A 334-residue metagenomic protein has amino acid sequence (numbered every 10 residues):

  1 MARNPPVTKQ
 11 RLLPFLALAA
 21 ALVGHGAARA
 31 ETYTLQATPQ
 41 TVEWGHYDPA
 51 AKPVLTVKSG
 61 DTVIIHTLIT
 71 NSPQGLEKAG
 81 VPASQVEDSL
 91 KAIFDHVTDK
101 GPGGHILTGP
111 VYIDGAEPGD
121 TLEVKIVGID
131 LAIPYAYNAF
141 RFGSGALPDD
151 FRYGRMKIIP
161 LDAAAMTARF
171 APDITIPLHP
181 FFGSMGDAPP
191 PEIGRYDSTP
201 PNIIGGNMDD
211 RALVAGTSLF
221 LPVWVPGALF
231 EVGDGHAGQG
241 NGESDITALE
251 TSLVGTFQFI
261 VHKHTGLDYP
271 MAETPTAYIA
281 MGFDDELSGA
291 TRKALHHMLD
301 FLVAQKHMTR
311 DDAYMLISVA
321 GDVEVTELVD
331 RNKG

Functional and structural regions predicted by a protein language model:
A2-F15: Bacterial N-terminal signal peptides that target proteins for export
P14-G24: Bacterial N-terminal signal peptides
H25-A30: Sec/Tat signal peptide C-region and signal peptidase I cleavage site
E31-E43, S84-G104, M185-T199: Short, basic/aromatic beta-hairpin or loop at an interaction surface
Q36-V42, D48-I64, I69, D99 (+6 more regions): Alpha/propeptide regions of enzymes that mature by internal proteolysis
T70-A83, I129-A139, G227-A237, T326-V329: Short, Lys/Arg- and Gly-enriched loop/turn segments at beta-strand edges
H105-I106, Y112, V127-V214: Intrinsically disordered, low-complexity linker/loop segments enriched in Gly/Pro and charged/polar residues
L178-S288: Conserved mixed alpha/beta catalytic, RNA-binding, or beta-rich assembly cores of soluble enzyme, regulatory
